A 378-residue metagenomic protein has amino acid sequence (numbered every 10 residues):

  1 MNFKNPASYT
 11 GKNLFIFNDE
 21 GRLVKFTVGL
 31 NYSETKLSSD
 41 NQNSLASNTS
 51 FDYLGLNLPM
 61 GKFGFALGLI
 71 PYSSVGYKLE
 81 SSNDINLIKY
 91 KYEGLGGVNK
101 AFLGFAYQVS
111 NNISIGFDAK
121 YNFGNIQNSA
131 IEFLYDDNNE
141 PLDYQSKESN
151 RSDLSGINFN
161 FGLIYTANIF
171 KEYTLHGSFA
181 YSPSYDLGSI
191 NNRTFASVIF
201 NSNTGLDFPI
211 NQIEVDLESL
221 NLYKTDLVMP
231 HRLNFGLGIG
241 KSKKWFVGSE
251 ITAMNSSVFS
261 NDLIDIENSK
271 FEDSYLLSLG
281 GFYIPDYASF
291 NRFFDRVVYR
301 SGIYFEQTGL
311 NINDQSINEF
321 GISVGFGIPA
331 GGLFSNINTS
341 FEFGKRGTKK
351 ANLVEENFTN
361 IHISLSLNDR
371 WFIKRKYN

Functional and structural regions predicted by a protein language model:
M1-N378: Subset of outer-membrane beta-barrel
